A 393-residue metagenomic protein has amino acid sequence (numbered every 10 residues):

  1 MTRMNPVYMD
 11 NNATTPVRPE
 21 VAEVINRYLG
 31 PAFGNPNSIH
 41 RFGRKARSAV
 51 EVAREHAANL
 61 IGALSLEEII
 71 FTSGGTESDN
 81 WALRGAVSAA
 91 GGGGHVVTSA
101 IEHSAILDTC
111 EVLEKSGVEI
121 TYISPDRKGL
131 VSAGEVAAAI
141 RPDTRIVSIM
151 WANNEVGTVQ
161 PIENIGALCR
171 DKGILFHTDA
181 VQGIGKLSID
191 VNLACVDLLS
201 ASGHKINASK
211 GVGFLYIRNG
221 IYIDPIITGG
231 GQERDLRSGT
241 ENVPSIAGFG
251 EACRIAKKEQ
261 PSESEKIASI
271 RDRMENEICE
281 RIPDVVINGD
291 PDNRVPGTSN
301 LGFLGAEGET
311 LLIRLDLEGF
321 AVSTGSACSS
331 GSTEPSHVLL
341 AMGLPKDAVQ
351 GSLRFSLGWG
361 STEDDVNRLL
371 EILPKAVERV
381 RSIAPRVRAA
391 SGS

Functional and structural regions predicted by a protein language model:
M1-S393: Pyridoxal 5′-phosphate
